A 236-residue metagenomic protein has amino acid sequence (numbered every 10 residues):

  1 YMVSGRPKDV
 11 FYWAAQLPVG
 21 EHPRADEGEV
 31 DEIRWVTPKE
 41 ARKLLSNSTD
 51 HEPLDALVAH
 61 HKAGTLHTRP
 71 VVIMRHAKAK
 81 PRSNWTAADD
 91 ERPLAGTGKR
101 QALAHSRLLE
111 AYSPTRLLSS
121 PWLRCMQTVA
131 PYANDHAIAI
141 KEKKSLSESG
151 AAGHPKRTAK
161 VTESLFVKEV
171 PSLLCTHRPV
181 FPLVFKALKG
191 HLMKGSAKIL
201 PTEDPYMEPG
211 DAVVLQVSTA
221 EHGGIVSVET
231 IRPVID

Functional and structural regions predicted by a protein language model:
Y1-N47: Unchanged
E21-H22, H60-H61, K198-D204: Short, P/G- and charge-enriched loop/turn segments at secondary-structure junctions
V36-T65: Short, structured interface segments
L66-P155, A159, P182, L188-G195 (+3 more regions): Active-site-proximal alpha-helix that buttresses catalytic centers in soluble enzyme cores
P70-V72, V167-P179: Generic beta-sheet signal
H154-V170: A short, acidic, amphipathic alpha-helical segment used as a generic capping/interface helix at domain edges
S227-D236: Short, solvent-exposed aromatic-acidic interface loops
